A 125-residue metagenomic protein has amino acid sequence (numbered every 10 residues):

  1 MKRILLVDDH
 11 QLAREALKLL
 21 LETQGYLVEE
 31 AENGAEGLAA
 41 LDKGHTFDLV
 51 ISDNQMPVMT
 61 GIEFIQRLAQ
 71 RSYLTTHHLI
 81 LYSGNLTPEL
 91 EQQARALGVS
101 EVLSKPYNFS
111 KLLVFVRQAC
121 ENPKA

Functional and structural regions predicted by a protein language model:
Q11-E29: Two-component/phosphorelay signaling modules centered on CheY-like receiver
E30-L49: Acidic, metal-coordinating helix/loop segments flanking the phosphotransfer/catalytic sites of two-component signaling
I51-D53: Active-site T/S-Asp motif of two-component receiver
M56: Receiver (REC) domain active-site loop signature in two-component systems and cognate sites in sensor histidine kinases
Y107-V116: C-terminal output helix
